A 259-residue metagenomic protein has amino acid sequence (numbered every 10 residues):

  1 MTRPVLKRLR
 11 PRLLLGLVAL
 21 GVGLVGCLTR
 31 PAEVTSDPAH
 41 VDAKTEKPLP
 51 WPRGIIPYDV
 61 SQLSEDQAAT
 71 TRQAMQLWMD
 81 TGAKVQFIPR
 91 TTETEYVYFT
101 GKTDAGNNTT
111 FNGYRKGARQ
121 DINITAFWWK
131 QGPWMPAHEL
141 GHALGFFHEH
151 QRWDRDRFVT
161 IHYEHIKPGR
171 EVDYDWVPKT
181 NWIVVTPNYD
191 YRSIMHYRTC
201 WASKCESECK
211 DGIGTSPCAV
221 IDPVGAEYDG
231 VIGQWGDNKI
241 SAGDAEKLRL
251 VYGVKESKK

Functional and structural regions predicted by a protein language model:
T2-R3, H142: Short intrinsically disordered, low-complexity coil segments enriched in acidic
R3-L15: Bacterial N-terminal signal peptides that target proteins for export
L15-V25: Bacterial N-terminal signal peptides
C27-K259: Zinc-dependent metalloendopeptidases
